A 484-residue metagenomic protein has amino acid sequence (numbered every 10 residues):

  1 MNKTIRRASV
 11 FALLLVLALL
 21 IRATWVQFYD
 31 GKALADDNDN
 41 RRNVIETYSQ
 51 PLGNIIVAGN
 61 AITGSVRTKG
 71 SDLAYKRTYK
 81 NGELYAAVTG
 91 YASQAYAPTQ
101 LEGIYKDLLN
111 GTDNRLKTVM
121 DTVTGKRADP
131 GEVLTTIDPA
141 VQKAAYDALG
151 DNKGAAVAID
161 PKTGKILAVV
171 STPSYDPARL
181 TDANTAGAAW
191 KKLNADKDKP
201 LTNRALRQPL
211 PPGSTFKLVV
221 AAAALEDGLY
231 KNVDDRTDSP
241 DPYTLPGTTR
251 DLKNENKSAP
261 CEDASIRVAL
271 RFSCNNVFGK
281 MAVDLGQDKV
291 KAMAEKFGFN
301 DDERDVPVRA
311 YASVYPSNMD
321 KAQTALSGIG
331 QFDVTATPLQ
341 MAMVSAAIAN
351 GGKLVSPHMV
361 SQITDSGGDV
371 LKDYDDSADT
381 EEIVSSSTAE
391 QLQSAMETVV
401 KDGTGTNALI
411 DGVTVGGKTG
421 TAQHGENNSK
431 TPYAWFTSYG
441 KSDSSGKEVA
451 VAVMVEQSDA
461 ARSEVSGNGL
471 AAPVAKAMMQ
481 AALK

Functional and structural regions predicted by a protein language model:
M1-A155, V170-P209: Extracytoplasmic/periplasmic proteins that interact with beta-lactams or build/remodel peptidoglycan
L52-N54, A156-V157, D234, S361: Generic short beta-strand
I56-G59, D160-P161, A349, D365-S366: Short, acidic, Ser/Thr-enriched surface-loop or helix-capping motifs
G154-D160, D235, D241: A short glycine-rich, hydrophobically flanked beta-strand micro-motif that places a catalytic Asp/Glu for divalent metal
L167-S214, V219-S458, G467: Beta-lactam-recognizing serine transpeptidase/beta-lactamase-like catalytic domain environment
L371-K372, S377, A471-K484: Short, gly/Ser/Thr-rich active-site loops of penicillin-recognizing serine hydrolases
V384, S463-V474: Short alpha-helix boundary/capping segments
